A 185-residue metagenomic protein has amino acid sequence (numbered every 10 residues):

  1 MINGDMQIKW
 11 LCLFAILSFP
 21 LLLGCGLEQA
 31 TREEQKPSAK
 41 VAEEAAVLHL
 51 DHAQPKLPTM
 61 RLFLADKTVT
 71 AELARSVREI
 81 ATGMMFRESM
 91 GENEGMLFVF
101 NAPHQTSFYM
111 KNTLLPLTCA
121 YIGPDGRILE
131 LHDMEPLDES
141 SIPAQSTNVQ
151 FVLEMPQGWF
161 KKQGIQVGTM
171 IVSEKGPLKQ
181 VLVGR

Functional and structural regions predicted by a protein language model:
I2-L13: Bacterial N-terminal signal peptides that target proteins for export
S18-F19: Residue-level signal for mature regions of secreted extracellular proteins and peptides
L22-G24: C-terminal motif of bacterial Sec signal peptides marking the signal peptidase cleavage site
G26-R185: Compact, glycine-rich, soluble single-domain proteins
